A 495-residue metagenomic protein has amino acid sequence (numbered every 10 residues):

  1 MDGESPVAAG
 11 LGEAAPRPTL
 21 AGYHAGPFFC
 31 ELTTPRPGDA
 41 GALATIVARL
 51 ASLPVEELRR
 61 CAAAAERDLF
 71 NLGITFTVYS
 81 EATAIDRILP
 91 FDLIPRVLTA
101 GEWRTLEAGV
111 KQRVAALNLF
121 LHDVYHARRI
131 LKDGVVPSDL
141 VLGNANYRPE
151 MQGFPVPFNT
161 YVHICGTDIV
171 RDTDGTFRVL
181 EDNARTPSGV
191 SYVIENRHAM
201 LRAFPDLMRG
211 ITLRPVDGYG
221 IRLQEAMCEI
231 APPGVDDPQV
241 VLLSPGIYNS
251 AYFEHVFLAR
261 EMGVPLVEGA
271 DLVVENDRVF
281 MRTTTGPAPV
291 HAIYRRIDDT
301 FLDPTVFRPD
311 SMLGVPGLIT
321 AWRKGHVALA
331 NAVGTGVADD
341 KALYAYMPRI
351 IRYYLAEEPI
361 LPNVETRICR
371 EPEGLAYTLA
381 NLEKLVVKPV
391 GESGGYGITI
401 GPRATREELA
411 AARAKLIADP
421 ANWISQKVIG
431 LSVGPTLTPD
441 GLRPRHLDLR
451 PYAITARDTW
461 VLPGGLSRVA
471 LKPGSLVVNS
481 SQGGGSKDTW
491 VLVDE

Functional and structural regions predicted by a protein language model:
M1-E495: Preference for protein termini
